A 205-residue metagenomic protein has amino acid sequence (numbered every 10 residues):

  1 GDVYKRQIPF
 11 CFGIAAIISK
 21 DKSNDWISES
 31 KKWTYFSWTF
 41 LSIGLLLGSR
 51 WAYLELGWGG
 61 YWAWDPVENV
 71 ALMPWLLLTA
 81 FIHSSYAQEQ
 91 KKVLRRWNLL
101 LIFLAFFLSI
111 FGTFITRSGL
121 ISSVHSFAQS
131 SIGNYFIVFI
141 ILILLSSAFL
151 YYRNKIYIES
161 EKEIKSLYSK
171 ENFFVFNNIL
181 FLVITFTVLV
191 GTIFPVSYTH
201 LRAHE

Functional and structural regions predicted by a protein language model:
G1-Q7, V196, H200-E205: Residue-level detector of conserved catalytic or cofactor/ligand-binding positions in enzyme active sites
K5, S37-L46, L104-G112, F173-I193: Alpha-helical transmembrane segments of multi-pass integral membrane proteins
K5-G13, A71-S84, I137-K155: Hydrophobic cores of alpha-helical transmembrane segments in multi-pass inner/ER membrane proteins, independent
A15-S19, E55, P74: Charge-biased, low-complexity intrinsically disordered regions
I18-T39, W64, A87-F103, A128 (+2 more regions): Membrane-interfacial loop-to-helix junctions in multi-pass inner-membrane proteins
K22-S23, L47-V70, I115-I137, E163-Y168 (+1 more regions): Membrane-interface interhelical loops and short amphipathic "cap" helices that link adjacent transmembrane segments
T34, G48-S49, G59-G60, P66-F107 (+2 more regions): Conserved active-site neighborhood of enzyme catalytic/cofactor-binding cores
L100, L120, S131-S166: Predominantly late transmembrane helices and immediately cytosolic-facing juxtamembrane segments
